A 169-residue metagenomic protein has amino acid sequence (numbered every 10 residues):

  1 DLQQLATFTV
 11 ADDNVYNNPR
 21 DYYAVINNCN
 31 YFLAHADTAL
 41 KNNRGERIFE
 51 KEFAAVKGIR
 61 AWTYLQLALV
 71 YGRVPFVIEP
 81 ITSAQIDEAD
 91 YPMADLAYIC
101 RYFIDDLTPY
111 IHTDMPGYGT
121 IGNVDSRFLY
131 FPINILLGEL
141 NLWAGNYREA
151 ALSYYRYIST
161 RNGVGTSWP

Functional and structural regions predicted by a protein language model:
D1-Q4, N30-L33, D37-T38, L69-V77 (+3 more regions): Aromatic-residue-lined binding/catalytic grooves and analogous aromatic/hydrophobic interfacial grooves in multimeric
L2-Y71, M93-I99, T108-G122: Conserved, well-structured interaction surfaces
F8, A84, S167-P169: Residue-level marker of intrinsically disordered, low-complexity segments enriched for small/polar residues
D13, E46, E50-E52, E79 (+3 more regions): Glutamate identity and glutamate-enriched acidic tracts
R73-A97: Short coil/linker segments at helix-helix boundaries
